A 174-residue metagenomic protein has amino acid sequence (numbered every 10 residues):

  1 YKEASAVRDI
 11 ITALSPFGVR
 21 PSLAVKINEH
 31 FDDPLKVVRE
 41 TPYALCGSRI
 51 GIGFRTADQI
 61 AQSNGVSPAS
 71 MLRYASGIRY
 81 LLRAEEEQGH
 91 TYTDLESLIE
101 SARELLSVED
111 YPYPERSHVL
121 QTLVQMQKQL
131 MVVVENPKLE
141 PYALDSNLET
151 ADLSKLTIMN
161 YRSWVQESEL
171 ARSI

Functional and structural regions predicted by a protein language model:
Y1-I174: Helicase P-loop NTPase motor core of nucleic-acid translocases
